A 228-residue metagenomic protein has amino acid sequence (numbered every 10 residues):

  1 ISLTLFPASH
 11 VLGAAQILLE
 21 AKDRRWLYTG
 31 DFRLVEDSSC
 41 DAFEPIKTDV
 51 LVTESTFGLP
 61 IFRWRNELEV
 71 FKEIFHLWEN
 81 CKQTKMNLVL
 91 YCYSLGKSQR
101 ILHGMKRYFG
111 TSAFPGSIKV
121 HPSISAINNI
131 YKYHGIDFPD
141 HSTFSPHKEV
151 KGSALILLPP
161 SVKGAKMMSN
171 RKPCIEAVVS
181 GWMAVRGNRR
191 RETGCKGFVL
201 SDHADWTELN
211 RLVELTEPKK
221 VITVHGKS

Functional and structural regions predicted by a protein language model:
I1-C92, G96, R107-T111: His/Asp/Glu-rich metal-coordinating catalytic cores of metallo-dependent phosphodiesterases/hydrolases acting on
S9-V11, G30-F32, S55-F57, L95 (+5 more regions): Active-site metal-binding loops of divalent metal-dependent hydrolases
G13-A14, E36-D37, S98-L102, G164-K166 (+1 more regions): Short, well-ordered alpha-helical microsegments
W26, D49-L51, N87, S117 (+3 more regions): Structural motif
D37-S39, I61-R63, A126-H134, R186-R190: Short, charged, surface-exposed secondary-structure boundary motifs
S38-D41, R100-G104, R211-L212: A short acidic, amphipathic alpha-helical/loop segment
F71-S153, L157, V224: Hard-cation-handling environments
G110-T111, G135, S142-S228: C-terminal regulatory/interaction regions
